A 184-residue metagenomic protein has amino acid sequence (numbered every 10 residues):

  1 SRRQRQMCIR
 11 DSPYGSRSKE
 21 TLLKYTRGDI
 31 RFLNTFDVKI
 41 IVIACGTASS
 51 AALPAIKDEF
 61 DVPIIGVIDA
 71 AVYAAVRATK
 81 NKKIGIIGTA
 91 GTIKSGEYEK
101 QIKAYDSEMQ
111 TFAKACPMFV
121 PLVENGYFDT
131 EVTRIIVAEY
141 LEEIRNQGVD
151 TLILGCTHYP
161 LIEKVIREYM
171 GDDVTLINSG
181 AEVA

Functional and structural regions predicted by a protein language model:
S1-Q6, R10-A184: Non-catalytic structural scaffold of enzyme domains
